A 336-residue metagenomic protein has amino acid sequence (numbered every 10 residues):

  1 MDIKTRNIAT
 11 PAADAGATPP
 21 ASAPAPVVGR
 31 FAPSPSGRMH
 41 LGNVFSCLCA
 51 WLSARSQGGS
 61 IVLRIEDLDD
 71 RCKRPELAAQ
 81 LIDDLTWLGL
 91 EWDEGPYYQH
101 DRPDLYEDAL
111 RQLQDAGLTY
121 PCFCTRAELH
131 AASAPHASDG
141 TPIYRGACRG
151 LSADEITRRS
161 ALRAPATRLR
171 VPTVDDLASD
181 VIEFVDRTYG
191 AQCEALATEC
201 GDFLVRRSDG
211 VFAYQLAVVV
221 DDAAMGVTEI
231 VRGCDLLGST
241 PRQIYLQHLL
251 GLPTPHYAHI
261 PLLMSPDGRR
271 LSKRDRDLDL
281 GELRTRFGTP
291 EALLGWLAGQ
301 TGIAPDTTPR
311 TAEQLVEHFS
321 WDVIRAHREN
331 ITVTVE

Functional and structural regions predicted by a protein language model:
M1-G37, S56, I61, T157-R158 (+4 more regions): Non-catalytic terminal extensions that flank enzyme cores
D2-A137, C234-D235, S239-L252, R310: N-terminal Rossmann-like or analogous alpha/beta NTP/dinucleotide-binding catalytic cores that position adenine
D69-A79, S265-R269, E317-R325: Short, mixed-charge aromatic SLiMs
A78, P103, R126-L129, T141 (+5 more regions): Alpha-helix initiation and N-capping motif
E91, T119-Y120, S138-D139, D154 (+3 more regions): A general structural signal for well-ordered secondary-structure junctions
W92-P96, G201, Q247-L250, P261-L262 (+1 more regions): Short C-terminal domain-edge/linker segments immediately following a structured domain
D101-L118, S138-G146, A166, R170-D176 (+1 more regions): Short secondary-structure transition/capping segments
A127-S272, D279-R284, V335-E336: Active-site cores that bind ATP or allylic diphosphates and position pyrophosphate for catalysis
